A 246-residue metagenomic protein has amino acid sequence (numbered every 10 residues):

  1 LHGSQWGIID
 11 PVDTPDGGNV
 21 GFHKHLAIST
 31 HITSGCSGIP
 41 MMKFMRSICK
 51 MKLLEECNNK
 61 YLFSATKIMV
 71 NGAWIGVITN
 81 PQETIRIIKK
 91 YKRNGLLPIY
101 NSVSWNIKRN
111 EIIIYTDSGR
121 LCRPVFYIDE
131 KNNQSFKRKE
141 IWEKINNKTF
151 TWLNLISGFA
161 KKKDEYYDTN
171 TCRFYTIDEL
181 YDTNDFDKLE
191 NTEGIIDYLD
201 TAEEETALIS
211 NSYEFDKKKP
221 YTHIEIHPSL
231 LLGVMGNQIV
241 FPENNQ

Functional and structural regions predicted by a protein language model:
L1-Q246: Conduit-forming functional cores of very large proteins
